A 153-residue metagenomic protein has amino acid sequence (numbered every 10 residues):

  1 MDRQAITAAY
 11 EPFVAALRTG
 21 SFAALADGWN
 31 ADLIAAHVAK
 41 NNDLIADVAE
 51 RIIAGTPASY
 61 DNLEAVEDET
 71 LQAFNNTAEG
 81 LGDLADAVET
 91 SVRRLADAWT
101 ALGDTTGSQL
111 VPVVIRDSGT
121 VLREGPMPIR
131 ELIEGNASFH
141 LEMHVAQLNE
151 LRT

Functional and structural regions predicted by a protein language model:
M1-A5, L44-R94, T153: Short, helix-capping/interhelical loops that line the mouth of catalytic, cofactor-, or ligand-binding pockets
M1-E11, F22: Metal-centered catalytic cores of metalloenzymes
A9, F13, N41, I45 (+3 more regions): Alpha-helical packing segments of well-folded alpha/beta enzyme cores
L17-G20, I52, L102: Secondary-structure edge/capping motif, primarily at the C-terminal ends of alpha-helices and the immediately following
A23-D68, V111-T153: Short, contiguous alpha-helical
G80-G82, T106, G119: A general structural signal for short secondary-structure boundary/capping elements
A101-S108: Proline-centered turn/helix-capping motifs that create local helix->coil transitions or kinks
